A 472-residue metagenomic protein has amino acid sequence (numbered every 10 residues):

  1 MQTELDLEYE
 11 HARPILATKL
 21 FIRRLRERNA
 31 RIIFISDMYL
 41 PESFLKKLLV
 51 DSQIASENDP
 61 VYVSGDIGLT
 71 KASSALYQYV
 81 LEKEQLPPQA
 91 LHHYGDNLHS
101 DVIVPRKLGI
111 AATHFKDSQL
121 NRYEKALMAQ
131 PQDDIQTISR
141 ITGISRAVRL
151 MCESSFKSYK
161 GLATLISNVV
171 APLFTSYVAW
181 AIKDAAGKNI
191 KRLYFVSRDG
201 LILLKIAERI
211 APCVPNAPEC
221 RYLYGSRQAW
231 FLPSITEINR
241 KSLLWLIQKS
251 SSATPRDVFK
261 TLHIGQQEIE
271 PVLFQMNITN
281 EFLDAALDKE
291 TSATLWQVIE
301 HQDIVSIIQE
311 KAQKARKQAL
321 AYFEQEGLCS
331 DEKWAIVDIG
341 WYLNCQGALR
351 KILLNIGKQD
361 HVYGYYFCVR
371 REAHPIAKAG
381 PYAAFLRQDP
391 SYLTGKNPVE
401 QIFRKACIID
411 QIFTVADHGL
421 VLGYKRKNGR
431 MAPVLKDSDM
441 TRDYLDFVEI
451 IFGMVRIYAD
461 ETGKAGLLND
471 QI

Functional and structural regions predicted by a protein language model:
T3-F34, K46: Short, acidic loop-to-helix structural element flanking the phosphoryl-transfer center in phosphate-processing enzymes
R26-I33, M38-Y62, D66: Substrate-recognition/cap helix-loop segment adjacent to the acidic, metal-dependent catalytic center of Asp-based
D37, I190-S197, W334-V337: Short glycine-rich phosphate-binding loop at a beta-alpha junction
A72-H99, A335: Conserved Lys-Pro-Asp/Glu-containing loop-to-beta segment of HAD-superfamily phosphomonoesterases, centered on
N97-A112: Acidic, divalent-metal-coordinating active-site segment for phosphoryl/phosphodiester hydrolysis, typified by short
Q119-L120, E124-Y177: Flexible inter-domain linker/hinge segments
S154, Y159-L162, I166, V170-F174 (+4 more regions): Long, contiguous domain-sized segments
P215-T261: Long, charge-dense
